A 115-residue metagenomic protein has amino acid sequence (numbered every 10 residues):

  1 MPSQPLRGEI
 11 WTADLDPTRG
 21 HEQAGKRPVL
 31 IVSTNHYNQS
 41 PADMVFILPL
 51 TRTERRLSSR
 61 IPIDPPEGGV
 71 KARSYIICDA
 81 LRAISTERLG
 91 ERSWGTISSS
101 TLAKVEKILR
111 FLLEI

Functional and structural regions predicted by a protein language model:
M1-I115: Conserved functional hotspots at enzyme active or ligand-binding sites that engage polyanionic ligands
